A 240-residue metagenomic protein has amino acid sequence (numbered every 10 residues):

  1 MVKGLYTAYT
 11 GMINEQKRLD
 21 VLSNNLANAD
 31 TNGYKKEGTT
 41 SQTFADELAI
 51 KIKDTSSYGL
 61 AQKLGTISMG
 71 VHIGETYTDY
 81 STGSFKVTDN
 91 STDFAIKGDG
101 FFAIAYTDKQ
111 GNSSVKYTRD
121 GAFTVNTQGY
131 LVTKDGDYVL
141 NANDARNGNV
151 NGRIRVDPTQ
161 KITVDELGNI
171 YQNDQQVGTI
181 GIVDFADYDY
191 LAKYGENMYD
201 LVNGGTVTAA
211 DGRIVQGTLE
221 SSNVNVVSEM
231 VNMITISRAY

Functional and structural regions predicted by a protein language model:
M1-Y240: Amphipathic alpha-helical polymerization modules
